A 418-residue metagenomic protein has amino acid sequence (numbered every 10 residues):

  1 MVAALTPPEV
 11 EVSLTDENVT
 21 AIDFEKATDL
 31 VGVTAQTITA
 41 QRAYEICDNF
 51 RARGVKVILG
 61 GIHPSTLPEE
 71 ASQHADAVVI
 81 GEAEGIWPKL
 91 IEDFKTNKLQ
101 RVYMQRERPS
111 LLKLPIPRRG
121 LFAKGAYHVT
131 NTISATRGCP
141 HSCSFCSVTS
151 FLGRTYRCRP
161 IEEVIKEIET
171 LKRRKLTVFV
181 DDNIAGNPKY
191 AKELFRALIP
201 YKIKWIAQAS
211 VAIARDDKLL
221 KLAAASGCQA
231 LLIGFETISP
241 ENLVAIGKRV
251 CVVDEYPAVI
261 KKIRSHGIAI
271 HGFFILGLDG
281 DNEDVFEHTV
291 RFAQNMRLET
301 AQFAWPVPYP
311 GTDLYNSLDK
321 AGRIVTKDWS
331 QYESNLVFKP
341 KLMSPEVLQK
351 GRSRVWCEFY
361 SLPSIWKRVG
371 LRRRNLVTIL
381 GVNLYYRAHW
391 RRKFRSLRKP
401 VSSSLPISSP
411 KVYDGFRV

Functional and structural regions predicted by a protein language model:
M1-L171: Acidic, low-complexity intrinsically disordered segments
L5, E9, N49, R53 (+11 more regions): Alpha-helical structural signal in soluble globular domains
E11-L14, D93-F94, D313-N316, G322-V418: Radical SAM enzyme core and accessory elements
T28-G32, T37, L194-L198, K202 (+1 more regions): Short, electropositive alpha-helical surface patch
I58-L59, V79, V102-Y103, I206-Q208 (+3 more regions): Structural detector of well-ordered beta-strand residues that form the stable sheet scaffold of enzyme domains
P68-E70, K189, E241-I246, L276-D284 (+2 more regions): Flexible glycine/acidic-rich beta-alpha junction loops that bind and position SAM and/or redox cofactors in anaerobic
E70-K89, L222-L232, H288-F303: Structural recognition of alpha->loop->beta junctions
I116-F273, R291: Radical SAM [4Fe-4S] cluster-binding motif and immediate context
